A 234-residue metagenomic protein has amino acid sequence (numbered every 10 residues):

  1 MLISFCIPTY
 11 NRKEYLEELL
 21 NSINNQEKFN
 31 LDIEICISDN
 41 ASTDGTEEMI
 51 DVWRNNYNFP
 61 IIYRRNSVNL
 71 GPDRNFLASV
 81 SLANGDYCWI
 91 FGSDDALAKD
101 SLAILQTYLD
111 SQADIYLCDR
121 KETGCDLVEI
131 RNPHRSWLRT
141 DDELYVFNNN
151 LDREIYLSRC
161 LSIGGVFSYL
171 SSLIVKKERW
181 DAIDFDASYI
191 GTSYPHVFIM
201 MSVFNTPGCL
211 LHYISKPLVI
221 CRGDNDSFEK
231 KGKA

Functional and structural regions predicted by a protein language model:
M1-K233: Nucleotide-sugar donor-binding/catalytic module of glycosyltransferases that assemble extracellular/cell-envelope
